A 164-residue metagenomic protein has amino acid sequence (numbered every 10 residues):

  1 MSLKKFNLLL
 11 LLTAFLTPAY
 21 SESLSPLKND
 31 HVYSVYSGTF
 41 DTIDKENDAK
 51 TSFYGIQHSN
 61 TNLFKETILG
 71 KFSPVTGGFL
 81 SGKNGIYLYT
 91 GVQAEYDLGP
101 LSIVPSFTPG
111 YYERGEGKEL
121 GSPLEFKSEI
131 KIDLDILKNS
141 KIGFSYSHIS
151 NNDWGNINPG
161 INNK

Functional and structural regions predicted by a protein language model:
M1-K28: Cleavable N-terminal export/targeting peptides
Y20-D30, T61-F72, D97-I103, N139: Short loop/turn motifs that connect adjacent beta-strands in outer-membrane beta-barrel proteins
Y20-F64, G78-L80, N163: Short glycine/proline- and aromatic-enriched beta-strand/turn motifs that initiate or cap beta-hairpins
L24-N29, D44, D135-K164: Predominantly the C-terminal beta-signal and adjacent terminal strand-loop region of outer-membrane beta-barrel
V32-I43, L69-S81, V104-E113, Y146-S150: Transmembrane beta-strand segments that form the barrel wall of outer-membrane beta-barrel proteins
T42-S52, G78-Y89, G117-P123, W154-I161: Solvent-exposed loop/turn segments connecting transmembrane beta-strands in outer-membrane beta-barrel proteins
S52-I56, F72, I86-V92, F126-I130 (+1 more regions): Hydrophobic, lipid-facing positions within transmembrane beta-strands of outer-membrane proteins
Y54-N60, T90-Y96, F107-P109, I130-I136: Residues on the lipid-exposed face of transmembrane beta-strands in outer-membrane beta-barrel proteins
